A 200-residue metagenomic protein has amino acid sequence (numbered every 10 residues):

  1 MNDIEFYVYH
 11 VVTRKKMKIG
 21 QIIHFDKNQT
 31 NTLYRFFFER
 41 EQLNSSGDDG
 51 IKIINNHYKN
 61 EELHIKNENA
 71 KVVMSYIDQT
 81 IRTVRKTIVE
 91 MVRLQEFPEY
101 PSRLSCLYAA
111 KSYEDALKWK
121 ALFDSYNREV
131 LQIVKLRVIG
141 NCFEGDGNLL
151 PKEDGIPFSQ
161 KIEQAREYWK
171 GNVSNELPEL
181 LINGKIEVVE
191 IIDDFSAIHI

Functional and structural regions predicted by a protein language model:
N2-F6, V12-T80, R103-S105, E114-N127 (+2 more regions): Conserved NAD+-utilizing ADP-ribose enzyme module
V72-E96: Active-site-proximal specificity loops/subdomain of glycosyltransferases
F97-P101: A short acidic-Thr-Gly-centered motif at the start of a beta-strand
